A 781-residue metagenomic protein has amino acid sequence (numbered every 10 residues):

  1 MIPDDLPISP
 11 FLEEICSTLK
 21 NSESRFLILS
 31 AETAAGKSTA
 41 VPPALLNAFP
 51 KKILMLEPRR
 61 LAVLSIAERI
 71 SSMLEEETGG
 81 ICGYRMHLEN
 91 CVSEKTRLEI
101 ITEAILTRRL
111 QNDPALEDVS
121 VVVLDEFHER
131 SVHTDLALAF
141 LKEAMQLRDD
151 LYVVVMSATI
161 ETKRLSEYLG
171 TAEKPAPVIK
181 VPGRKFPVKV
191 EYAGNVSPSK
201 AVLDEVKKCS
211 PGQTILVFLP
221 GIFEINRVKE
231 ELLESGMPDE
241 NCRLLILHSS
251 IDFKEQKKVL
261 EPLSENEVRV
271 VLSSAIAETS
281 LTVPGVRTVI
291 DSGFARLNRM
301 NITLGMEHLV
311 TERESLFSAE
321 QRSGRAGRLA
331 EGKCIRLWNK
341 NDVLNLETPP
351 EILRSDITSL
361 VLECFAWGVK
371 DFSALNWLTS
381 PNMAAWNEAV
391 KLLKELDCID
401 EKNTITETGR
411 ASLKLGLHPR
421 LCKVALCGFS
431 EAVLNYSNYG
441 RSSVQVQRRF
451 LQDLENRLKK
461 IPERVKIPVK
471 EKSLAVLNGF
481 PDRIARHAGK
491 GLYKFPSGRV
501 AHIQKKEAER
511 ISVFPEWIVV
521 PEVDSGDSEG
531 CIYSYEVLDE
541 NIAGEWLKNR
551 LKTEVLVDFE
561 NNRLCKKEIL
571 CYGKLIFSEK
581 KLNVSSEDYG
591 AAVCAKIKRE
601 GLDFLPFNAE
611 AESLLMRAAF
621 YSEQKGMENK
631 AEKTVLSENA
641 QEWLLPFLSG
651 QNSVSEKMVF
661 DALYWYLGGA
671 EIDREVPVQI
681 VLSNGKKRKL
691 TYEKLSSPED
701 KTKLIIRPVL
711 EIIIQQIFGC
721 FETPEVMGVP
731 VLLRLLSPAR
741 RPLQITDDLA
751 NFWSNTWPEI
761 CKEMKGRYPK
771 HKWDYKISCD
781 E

Functional and structural regions predicted by a protein language model:
M1-V424, R464-K466, K470, L474-A475 (+3 more regions): P-loop NTPase motor module signature
G83-H87, I101, K189-E191, H248 (+9 more regions): Residues in well-ordered beta-strands of folded domains
D113-H128, S292-R296, G305, F317 (+4 more regions): Extended active-site and interfacial segments that coordinate phosphate-rich ligands in large catalytic machineries
V123-L124, D239-R243, L247, D252-Q256 (+4 more regions): Charge-dense polyanion-binding interfaces
K185, T404, L492, V500 (+2 more regions): Short, solvent-exposed loop/turn motifs
E401, I503, L690, Q744-I745: Extended hydrophobic-aromatic, low-complexity segments
S430-V500, K506-Q679, F721-E781: Acidic, serine/threonine- and proline-rich low-complexity intrinsically disordered segments
Y493-K494, V500-I503, F604, I672-I706 (+1 more regions): Amphipathic alpha-helical packing elements
